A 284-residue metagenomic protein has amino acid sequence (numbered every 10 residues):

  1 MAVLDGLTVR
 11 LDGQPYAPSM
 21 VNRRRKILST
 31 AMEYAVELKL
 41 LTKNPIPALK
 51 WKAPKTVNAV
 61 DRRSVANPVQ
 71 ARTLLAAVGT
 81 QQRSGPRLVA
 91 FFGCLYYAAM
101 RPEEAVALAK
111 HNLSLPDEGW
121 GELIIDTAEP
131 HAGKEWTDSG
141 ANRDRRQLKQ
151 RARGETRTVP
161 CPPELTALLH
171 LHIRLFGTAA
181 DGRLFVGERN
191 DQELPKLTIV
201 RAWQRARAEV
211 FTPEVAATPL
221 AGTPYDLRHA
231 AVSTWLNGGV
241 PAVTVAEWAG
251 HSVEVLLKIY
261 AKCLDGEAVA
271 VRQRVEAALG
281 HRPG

Functional and structural regions predicted by a protein language model:
M1-V36, A48-K50, L184, V200 (+2 more regions): Short, Lys/Arg-enriched alpha-helical recognition elements, typified by the DNA-recognition helix
Q14, A76-L88, A98, V159 (+4 more regions): Short, basic (Lys/Arg/His-rich) helix/loop patches that form interaction surfaces in the mid-to-C-terminal regions
Q14-K26, E37, L41-L108, E118-W120 (+6 more regions): Basic, Lys/Arg- and aromatic-enriched nucleic-acid-binding interface segment
E33-T42, L171-R174: Arg/Lys-rich amphipathic alpha helix in sigma70-family domain 2
A48-P54, A107-L175, E254: Conserved tyrosine-mediated DNA breakage-rejoining catalytic core shared by Y-recombinases
L113, E129-H131, D191-Q192, A242 (+1 more regions): Catalytic-site neighborhood detector that most strongly recognizes the C-terminal catalytic loop/helix of tyrosine
V275-G284: Intrinsically disordered, low-complexity basic tails/linkers immediately adjacent to helix-turn-helix/homeobox/MYB/SANT
